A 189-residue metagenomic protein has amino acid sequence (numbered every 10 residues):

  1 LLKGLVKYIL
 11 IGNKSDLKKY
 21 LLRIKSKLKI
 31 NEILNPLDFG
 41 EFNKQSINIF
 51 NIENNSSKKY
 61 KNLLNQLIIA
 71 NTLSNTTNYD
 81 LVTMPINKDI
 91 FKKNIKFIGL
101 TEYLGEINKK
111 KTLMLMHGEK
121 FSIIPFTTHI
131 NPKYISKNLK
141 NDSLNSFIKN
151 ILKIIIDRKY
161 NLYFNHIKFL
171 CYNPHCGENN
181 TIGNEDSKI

Functional and structural regions predicted by a protein language model:
L1-K188: Anion-binding alpha/beta catalytic cores of soluble intermediary-metabolism enzymes, centered on
